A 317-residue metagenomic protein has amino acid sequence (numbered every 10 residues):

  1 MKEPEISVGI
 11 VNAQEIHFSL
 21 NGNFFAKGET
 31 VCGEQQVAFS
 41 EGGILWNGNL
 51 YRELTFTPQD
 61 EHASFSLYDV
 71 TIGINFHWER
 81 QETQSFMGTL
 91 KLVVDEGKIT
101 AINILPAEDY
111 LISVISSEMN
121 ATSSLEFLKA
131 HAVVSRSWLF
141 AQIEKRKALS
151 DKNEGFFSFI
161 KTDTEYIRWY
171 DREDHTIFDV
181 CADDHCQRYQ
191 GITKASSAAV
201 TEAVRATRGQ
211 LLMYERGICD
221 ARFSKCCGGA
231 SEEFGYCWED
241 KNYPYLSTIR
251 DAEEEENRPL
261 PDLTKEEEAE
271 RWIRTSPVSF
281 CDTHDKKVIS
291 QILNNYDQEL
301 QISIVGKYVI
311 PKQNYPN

Functional and structural regions predicted by a protein language model:
M1-N317: Conserved, single-site charged/polar hotspot
